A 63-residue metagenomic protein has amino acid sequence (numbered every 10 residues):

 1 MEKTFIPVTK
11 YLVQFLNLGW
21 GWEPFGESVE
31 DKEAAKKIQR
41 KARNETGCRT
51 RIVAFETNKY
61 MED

Functional and structural regions predicted by a protein language model:
E2-P24, V53: Short aromatic-glycine-(Arg/Gly/Cys) micro-motifs in beta-strand/loop hairpins
L16-G47: Acidic, low-complexity, intrinsically disordered interaction modules
R40-D63: Short, mixed-charge low-complexity intrinsically disordered segments
